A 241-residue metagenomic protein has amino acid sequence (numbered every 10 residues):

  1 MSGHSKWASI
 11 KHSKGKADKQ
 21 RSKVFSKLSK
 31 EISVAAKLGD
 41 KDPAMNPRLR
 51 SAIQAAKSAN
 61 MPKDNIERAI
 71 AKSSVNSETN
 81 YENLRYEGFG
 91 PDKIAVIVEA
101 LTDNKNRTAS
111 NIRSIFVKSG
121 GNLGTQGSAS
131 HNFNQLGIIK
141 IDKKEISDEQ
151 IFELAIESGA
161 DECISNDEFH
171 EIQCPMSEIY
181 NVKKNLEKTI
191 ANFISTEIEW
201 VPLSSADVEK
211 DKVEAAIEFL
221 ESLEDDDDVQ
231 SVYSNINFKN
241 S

Functional and structural regions predicted by a protein language model:
M1-G124, A129-I138, E178-I179: N-terminal cationic and glycine-rich segments that engage phosphates or anionic surfaces
I138-S241: Positively charged, low-complexity, intrinsically disordered RNA-binding extensions
